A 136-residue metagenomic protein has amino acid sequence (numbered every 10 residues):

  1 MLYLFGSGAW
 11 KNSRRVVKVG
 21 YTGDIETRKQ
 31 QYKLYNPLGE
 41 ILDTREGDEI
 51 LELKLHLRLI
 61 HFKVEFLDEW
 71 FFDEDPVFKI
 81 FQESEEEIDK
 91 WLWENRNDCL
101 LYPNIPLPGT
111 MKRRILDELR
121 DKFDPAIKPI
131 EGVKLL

Functional and structural regions predicted by a protein language model:
M1-L136: Non-catalytic accessory segments flanking enzymatic or RNA/DNA-binding domains
